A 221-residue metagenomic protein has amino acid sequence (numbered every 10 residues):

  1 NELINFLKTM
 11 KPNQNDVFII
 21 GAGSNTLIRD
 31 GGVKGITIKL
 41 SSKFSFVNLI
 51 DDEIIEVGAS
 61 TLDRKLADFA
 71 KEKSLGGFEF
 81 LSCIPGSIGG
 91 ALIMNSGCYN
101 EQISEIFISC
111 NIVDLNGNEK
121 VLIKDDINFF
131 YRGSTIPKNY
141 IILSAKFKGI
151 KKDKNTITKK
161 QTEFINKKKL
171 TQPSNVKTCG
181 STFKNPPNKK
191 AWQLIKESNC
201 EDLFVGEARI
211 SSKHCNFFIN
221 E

Functional and structural regions predicted by a protein language model:
N1-I88: Anion-binding (especially nucleotide phosphate/pyrophosphate-binding) glycine-rich loop and adjoining beta-alpha core
L3, A59, D63, I103 (+3 more regions): Generic structural signal for well-ordered, non-membrane alpha-helical segments in soluble metabolic enzymes
T26, V113-E221: Phosphate/pyrophosphate- and phosphate-bearing ligand-binding catalytic cores of soluble enzymes
L27-S45, I93-I123, P137-S144: Structural signature of FAD isoalloxazine-binding scaffolds in flavoprotein oxidoreductases
R64, M94-S96, D125-F130: Short acidic (Asp/Glu) patches
A70, I88, L92-S96, N111-D114 (+2 more regions): Short, well-ordered alpha-helical segments in soluble proteins
K73, G77-I108, T178: A gly/ser-rich beta-alpha-beta helix-loop segment of oxidoreductase catalytic cores
